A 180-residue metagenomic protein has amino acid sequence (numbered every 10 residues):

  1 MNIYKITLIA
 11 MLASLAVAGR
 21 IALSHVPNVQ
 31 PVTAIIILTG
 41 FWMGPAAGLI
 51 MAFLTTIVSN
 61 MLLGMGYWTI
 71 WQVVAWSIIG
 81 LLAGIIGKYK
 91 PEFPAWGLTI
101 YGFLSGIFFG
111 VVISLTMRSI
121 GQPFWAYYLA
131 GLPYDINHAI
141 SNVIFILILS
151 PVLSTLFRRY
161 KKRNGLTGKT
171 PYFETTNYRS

Functional and structural regions predicted by a protein language model:
M1-L38, A46-I50: Hydrophobic transmembrane alpha-helices
I6-M11, A34-L38, L49-F53, I70-V74 (+3 more regions): Hydrophobic alpha-helical transmembrane segments
A16-I21, L49, N60, G80 (+5 more regions): Transmembrane alpha-helical segments of multi-pass membrane transport proteins and ion-pumping complexes
V17-Q30, F53-G87, G121: Interfacial aromatic-anchored transmembrane helix boundaries in multi-pass membrane proteins
T39-P45, V58-L63: Interfacial segments of multi-pass membrane proteins
F41-A46, L82-K90, P151-Y160: Structural signal for the C-terminal ends of transmembrane alpha-helices and the immediately following loop
T69-I70, E92-Y178: Membrane-embedded alpha-helical hairpins and interfacial helices in multi-pass inner-membrane proteins
